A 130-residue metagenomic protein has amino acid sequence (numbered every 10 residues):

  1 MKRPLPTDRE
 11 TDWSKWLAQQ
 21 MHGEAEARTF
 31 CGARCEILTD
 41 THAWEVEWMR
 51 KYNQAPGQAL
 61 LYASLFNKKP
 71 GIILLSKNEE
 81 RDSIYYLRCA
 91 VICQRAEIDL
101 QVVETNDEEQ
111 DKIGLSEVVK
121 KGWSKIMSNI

Functional and structural regions predicted by a protein language model:
M1-D40: Acidic-basic catalytic patches of nuclease active cores, encompassing PD-(D/E)XK and other metal-cofactor nuclease
M1-T11, S116-I130: Interdomain/boundary linker segments immediately adjacent to catalytic/signaling cores
K15, L60, A90: Active-site phosphate/pyrophosphate- and oxyanion-stabilizing loops and adjacent acidic/basic residues in soluble
Q19, L61-S64: Short, well-ordered alpha-helices that flank and scaffold nucleotide-derived cofactor binding pockets
E36-T39, Q110-L115: Short, solvent-exposed polar/charged micro-motifs at secondary-structure junctions
I37-W48, Y62: Conserved catalytic cores of phosphodiester-cleaving nucleases, focusing on short active-site segments
E47-N53, A63-K112: Nucleic-acid nuclease catalytic cores
A55-Q58: Well-ordered alpha-helical segments embedded in enzymatic catalytic cores
